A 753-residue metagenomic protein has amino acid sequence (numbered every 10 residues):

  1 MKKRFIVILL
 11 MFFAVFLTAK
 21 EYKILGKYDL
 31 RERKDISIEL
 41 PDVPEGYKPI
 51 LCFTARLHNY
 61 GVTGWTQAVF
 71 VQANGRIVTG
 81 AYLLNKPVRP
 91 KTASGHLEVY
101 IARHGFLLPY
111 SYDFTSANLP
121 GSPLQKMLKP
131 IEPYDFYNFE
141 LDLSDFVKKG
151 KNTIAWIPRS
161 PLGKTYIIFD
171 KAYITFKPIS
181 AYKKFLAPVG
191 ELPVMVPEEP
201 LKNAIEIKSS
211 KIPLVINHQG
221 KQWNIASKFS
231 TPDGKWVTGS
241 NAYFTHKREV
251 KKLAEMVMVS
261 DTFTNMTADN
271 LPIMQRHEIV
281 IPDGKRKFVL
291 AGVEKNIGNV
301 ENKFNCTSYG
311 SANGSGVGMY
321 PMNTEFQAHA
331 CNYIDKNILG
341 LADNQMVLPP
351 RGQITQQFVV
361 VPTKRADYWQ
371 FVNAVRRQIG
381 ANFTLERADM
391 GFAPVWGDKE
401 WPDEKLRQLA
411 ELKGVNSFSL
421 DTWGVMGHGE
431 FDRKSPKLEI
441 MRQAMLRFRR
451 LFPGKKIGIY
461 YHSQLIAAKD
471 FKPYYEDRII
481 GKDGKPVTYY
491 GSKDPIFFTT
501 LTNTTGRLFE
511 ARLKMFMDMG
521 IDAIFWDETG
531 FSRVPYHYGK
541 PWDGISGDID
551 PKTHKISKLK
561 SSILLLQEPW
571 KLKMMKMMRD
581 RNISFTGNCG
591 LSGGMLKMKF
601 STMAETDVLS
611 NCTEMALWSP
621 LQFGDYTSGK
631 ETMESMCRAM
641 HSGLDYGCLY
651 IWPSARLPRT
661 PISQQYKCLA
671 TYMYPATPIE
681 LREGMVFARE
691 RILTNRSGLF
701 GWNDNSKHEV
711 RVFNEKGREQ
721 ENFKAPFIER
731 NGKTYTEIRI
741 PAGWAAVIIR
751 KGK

Functional and structural regions predicted by a protein language model:
K20-L192, T613: Beta-strand-rich recognition domains
F106-P109, P120-S122, M426-R433, D470-T502 (+1 more regions): Aromatic- and acidic-residue-enriched carbohydrate-binding clefts of CAZyme catalytic domains
K183-I207, I212-T231, W236-N332: Polysaccharide-binding surfaces and accessory modules of carbohydrate-active proteins
K208, N217-K221, L341-A342, L348-V360 (+1 more regions): Active-site-proximal substrate-binding groove within the catalytic cores of carbohydrate-active enzymes
S230, G239-S240, L253, M258 (+4 more regions): Beta-strand-rich recognition/accessory modules
T384, G397-G427, M519: Catalytic domains of carbohydrate-active enzymes, especially glycoside hydrolases
W396-D398, L438-R449, G454-M519, S610: Active-site-adjacent "subsite" loops/lids of carbohydrate-active enzymes
T504-L596: Active-site neighborhood of glycoside hydrolase catalytic domains
